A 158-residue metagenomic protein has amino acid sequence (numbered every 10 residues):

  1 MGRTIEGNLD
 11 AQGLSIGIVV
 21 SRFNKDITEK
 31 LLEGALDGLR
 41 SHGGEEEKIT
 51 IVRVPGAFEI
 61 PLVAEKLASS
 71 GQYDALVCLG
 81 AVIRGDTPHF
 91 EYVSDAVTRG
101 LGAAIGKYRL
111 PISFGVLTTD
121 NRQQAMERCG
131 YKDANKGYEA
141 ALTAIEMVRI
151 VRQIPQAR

Functional and structural regions predicted by a protein language model:
T4-P55: Glycine-rich phosphate/diphosphate-binding loop of Rossmann-like nucleotide-binding domains
R22-F23, A81-V82, L117-N121: Short, ordered loop/turn segments at secondary-structure junctions
I51, D74-L79, P111-L117: Short beta-strand segments at enzyme active-site cores
V52-S70, G115-L117, N121-R122: Glycine-rich oxoanion-binding loops at beta->alpha junctions
E59, V63-L101: Glycine-rich phosphate-binding loop
F90, D95-R158: C-terminal binding/interaction regions
